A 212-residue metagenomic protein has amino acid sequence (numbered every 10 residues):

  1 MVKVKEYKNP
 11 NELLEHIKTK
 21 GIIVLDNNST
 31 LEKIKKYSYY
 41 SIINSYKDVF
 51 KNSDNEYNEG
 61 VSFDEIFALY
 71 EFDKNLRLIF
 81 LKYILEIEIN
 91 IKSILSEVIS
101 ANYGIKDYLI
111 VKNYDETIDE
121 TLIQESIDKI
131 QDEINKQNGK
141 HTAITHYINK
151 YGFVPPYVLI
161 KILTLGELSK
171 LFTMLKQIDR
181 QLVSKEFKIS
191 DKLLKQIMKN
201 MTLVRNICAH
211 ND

Functional and structural regions predicted by a protein language model:
M1-D212: Long, contiguous internal "core" modules enriched in hydrophobic/ aromatic residues
